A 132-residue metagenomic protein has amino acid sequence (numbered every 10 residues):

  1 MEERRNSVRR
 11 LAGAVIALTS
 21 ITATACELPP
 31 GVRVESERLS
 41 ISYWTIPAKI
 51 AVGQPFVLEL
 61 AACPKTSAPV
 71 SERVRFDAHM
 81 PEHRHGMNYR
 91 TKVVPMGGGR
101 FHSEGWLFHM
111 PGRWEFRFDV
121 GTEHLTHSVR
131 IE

Functional and structural regions predicted by a protein language model:
E2-A12: Bacterial N-terminal signal peptides that target proteins for export
A12-T22: Bacterial N-terminal signal peptides
A25-E132: Contiguous segments within soluble domain cores/interaction surfaces
